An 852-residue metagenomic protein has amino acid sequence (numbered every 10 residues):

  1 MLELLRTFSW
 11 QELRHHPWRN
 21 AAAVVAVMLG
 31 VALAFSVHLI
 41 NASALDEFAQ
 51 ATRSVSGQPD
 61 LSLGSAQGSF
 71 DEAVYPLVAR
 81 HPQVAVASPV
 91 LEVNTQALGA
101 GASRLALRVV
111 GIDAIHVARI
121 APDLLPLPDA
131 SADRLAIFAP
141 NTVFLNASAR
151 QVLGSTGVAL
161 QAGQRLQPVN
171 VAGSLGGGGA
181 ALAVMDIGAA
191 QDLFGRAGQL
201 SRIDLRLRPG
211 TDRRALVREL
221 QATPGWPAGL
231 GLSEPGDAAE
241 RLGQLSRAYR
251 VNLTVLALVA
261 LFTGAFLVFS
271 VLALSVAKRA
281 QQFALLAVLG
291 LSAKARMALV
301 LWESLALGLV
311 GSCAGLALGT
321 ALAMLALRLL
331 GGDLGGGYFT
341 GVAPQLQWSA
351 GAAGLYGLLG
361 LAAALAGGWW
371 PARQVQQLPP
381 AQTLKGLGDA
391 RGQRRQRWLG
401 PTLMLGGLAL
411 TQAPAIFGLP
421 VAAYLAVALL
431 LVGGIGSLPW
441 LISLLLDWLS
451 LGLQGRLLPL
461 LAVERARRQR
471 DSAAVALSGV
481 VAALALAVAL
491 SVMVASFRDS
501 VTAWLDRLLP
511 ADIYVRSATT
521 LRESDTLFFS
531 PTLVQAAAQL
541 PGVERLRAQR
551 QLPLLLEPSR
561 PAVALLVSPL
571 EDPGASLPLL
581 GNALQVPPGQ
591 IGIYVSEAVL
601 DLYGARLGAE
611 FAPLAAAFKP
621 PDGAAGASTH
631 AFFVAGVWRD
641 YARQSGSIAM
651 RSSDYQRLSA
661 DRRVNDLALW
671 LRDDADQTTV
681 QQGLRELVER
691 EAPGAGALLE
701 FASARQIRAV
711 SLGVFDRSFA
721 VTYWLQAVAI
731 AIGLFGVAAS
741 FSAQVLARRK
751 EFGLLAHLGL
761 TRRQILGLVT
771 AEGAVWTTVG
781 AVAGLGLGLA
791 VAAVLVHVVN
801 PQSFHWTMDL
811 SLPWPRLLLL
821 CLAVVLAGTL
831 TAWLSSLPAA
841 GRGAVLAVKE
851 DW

Functional and structural regions predicted by a protein language model:
L2-E3, W10-R14, W18-A22, A26 (+7 more regions): Alpha-helical transmembrane segments, especially those used as permease/efflux helices and single-pass anchors
L2-Q11, H15-F262, A277, L505 (+2 more regions): Membrane transport/envelope proteins' first extracytoplasmic loop
P17-A42, R247-A284, L305-G319, L359-A366 (+5 more regions): Hydrophobic alpha-helical transmembrane segments of multi-pass inner-membrane transport and secretion
N20, V31-G57, E72, A273 (+5 more regions): Alpha-helical transmembrane segments
S62-L63, Q67-S69, W440-V586, Y594-E597 (+2 more regions): Juxtamembrane segments of multi-pass membrane proteins
F269-L272, A306-Y338, G351-Q377, L403-I416 (+4 more regions): Small-residue-rich transmembrane alpha-helices
F283-L285, G290, R296, F752 (+2 more regions): Glycine/proline-centered hinge or cleavage motifs at structural transition points of membrane proteins
Q377-G392, A840-W852: Short cytosolic juxtamembrane segments of multi-pass membrane proteins
